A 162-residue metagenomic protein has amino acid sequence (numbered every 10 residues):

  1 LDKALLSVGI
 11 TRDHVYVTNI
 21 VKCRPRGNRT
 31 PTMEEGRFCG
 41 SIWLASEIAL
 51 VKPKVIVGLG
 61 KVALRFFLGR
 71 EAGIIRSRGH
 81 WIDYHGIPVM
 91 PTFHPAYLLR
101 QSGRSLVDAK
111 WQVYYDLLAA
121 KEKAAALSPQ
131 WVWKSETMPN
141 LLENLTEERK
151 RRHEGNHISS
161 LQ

Functional and structural regions predicted by a protein language model:
L1, N144-Q162: Conserved RNase H-like, two-metal-ion catalytic cores of nucleic-acid enzymes
L1-R12: Adenosine ribonucleotide-centric catalytic and binding domains
L6, W131-E136, I158-L161: Hydrophobic transmembrane signal anchors and adjacent membrane-proximal interface regions, especially in viral
R12-D13, I20-R151: Glycine/proline-rich loop-helix segments at beta-alpha junctions forming the active-site rim of enzyme cores
